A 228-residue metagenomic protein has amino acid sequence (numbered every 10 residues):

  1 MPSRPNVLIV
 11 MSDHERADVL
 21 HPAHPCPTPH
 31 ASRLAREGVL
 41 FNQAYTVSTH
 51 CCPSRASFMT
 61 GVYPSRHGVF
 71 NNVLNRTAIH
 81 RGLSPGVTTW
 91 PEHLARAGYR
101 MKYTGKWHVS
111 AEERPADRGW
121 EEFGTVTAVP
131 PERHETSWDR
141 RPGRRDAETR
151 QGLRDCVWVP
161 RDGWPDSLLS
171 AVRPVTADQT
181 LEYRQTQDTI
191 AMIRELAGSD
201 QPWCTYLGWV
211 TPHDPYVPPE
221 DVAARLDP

Functional and structural regions predicted by a protein language model:
M1-P228: Formylglycine-dependent sulfatase
